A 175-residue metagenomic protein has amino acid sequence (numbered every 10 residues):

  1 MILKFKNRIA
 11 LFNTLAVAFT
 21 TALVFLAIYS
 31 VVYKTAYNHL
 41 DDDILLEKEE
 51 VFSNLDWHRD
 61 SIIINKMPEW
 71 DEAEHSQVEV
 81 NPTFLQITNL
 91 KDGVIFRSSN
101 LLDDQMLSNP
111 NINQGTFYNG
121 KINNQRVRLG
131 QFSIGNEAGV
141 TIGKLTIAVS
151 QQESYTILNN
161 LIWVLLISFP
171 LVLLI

Functional and structural regions predicted by a protein language model:
M1-L40, E137, T141-I175: Alpha-helical transmembrane segments of membrane proteins, especially the N-terminal anchoring helices and early TM
K4-K6, K34, K48, K66 (+3 more regions): Context-gated lysine
Y37-S53: N-terminal membrane-insertion helices
L46, S53-N54, I64-N123: Extracytoplasmic ligand-binding sensor domains of the Cache superfamily
L90, S99-L166: Extracytoplasmic
